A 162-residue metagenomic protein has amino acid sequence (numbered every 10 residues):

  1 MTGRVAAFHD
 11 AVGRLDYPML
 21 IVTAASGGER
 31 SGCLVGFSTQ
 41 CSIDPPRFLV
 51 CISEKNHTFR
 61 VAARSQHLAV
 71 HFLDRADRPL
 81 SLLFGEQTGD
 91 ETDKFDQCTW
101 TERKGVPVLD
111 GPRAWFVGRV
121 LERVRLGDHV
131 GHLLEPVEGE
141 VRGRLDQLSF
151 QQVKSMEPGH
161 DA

Functional and structural regions predicted by a protein language model:
M1-A162: Basic, polyanion-binding surface patches
